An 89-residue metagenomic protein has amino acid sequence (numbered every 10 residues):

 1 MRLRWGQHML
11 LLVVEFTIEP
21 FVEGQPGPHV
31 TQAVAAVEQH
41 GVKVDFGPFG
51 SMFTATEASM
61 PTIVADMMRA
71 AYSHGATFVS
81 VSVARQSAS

Functional and structural regions predicted by a protein language model:
R2-S89: Charge-rich, low-complexity N-terminal segments
